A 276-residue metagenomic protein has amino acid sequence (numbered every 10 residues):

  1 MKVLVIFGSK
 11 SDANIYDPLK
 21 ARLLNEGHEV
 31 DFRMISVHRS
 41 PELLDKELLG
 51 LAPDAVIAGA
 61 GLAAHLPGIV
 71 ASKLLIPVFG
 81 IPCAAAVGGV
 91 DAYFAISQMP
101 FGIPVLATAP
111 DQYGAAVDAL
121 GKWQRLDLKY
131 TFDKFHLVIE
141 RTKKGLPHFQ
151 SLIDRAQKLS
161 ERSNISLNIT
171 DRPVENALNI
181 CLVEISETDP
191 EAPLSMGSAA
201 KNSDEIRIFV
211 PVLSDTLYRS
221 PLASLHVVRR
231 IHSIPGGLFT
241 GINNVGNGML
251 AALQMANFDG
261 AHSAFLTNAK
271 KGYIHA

Functional and structural regions predicted by a protein language model:
M1-K2, E26-E29, A52-D54, L74-P77 (+5 more regions): Short coil/turn connectors at secondary-structure junctions
M1-V37, L128-I169: Glycine-rich phosphate/diphosphate-binding loop of Rossmann-like nucleotide-binding domains
K2-S9, A55-A58, F79, L106 (+4 more regions): Short glycine-rich or small-residue beta-strand-to-loop segments that form or flank ligand, phosphate, metal/Fe-S
K10, I35-H38, G61-L62, C83-A86 (+2 more regions): Short, ordered loop/turn segments at secondary-structure junctions
D12-D17, P41-E42, A60-I69, G88-V90 (+5 more regions): Short glycine/serine/threonine-rich phosphate/pyrophosphate-binding segments that cradle anionic phosphate groups
P18-L24, S72-L75, I96, K122-Q124 (+3 more regions): Short, solvent-exposed amphipathic alpha-helical segments in soluble enzyme and RNA/protein-processing domains
K46-P82, N168-D215: Glycine-rich phosphate-binding loop
G88-G145, Y218-A276: C-terminal binding/interaction regions
